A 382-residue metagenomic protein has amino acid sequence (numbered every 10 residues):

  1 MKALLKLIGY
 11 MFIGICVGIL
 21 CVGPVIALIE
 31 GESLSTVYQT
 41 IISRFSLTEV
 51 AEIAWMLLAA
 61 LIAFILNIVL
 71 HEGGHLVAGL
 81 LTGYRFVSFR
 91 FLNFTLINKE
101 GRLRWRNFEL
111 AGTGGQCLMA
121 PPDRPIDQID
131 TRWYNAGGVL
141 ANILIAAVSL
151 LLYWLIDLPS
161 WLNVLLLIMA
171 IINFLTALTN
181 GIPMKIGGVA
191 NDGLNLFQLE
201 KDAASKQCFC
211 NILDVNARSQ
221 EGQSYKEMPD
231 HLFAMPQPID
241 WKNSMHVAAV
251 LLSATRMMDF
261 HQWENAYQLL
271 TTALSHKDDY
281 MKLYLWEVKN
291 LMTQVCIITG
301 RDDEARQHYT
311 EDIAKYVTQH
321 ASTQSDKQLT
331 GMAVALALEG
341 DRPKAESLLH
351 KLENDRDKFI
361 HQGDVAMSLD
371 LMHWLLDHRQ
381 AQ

Functional and structural regions predicted by a protein language model:
M1-A60: Topogenic membrane-insertion module of multi-pass membrane proteins
K6-C16, R132-I145: Select subsegments of transmembrane alpha-helices in polytopic membrane proteins, especially boundary-proximal
E49-V69, L162-L178: Membrane-embedded alpha-helical segments that form the functional core of polytopic membrane enzymes, especially those
L58-R124: Small-residue-rich helix-interface/hinge motifs
L81, Q116-Q128, M184-K277: Polar-ligand-bearing catalytic/cofactor-coordination segments of membrane-embedded or membrane-tethered inner-membrane
T95, T131, L140-Y225: Long, contiguous interaction/recruitment modules in multidomain scaffold/adaptor proteins
E227-P238, W263-H276, R301-V317, D341-N354 (+1 more regions): Alpha-helical repeat scaffolds
L252-H261, L274, D278-G331, A337-G340: Alpha-helical adaptor scaffolds
